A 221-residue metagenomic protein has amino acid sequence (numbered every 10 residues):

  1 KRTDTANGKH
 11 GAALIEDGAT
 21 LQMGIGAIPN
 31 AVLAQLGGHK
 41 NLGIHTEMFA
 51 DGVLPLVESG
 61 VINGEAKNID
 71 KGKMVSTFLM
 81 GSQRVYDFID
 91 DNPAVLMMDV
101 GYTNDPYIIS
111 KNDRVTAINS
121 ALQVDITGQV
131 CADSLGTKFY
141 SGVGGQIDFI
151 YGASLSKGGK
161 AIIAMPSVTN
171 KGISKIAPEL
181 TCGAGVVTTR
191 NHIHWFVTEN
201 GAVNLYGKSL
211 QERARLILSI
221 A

Functional and structural regions predicted by a protein language model:
K1-A221: Conserved phosphate- and dinucleotide-binding cores of soluble alpha/beta proteins, encompassing both enzyme active
